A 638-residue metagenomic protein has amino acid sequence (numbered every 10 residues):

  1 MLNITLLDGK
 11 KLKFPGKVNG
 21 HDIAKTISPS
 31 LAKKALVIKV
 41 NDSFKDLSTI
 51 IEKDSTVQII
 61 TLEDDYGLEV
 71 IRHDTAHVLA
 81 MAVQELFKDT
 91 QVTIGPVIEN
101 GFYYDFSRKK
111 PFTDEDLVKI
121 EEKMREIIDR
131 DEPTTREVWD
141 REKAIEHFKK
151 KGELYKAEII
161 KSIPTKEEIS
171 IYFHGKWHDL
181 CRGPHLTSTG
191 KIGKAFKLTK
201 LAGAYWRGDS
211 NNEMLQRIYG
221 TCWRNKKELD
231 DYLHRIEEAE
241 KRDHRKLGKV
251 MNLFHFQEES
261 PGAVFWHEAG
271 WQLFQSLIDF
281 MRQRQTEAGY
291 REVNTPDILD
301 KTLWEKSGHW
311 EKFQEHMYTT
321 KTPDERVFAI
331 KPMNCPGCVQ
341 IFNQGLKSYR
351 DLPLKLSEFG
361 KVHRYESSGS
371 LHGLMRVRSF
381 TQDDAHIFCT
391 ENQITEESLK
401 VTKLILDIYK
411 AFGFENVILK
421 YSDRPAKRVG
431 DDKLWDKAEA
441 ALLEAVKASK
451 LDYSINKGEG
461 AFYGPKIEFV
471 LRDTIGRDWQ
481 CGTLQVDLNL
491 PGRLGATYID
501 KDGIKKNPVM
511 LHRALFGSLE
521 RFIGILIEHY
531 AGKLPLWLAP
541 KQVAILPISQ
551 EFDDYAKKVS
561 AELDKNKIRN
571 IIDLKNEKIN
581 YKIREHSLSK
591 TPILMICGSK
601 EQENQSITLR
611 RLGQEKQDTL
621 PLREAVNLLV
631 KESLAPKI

Functional and structural regions predicted by a protein language model:
M1-T93, V97-I638: NTP/phosphate- and nucleic-acid-binding module
